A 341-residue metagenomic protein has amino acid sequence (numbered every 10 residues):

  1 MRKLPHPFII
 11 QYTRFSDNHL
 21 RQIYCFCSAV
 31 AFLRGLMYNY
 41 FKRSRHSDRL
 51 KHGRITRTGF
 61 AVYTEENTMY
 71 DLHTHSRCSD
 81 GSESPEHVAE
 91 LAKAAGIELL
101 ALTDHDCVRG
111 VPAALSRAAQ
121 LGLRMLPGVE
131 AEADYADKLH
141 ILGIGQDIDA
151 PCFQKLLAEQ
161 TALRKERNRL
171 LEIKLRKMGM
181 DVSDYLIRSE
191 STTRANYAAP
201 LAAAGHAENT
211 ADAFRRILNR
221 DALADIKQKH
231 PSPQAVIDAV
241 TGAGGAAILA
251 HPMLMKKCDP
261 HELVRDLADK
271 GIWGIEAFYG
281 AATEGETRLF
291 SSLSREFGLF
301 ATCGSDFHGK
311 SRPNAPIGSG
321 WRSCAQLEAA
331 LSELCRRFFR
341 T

Functional and structural regions predicted by a protein language model:
M1-H6, L20, K42-R43, V62: N-terminal amphipathic/hydrophobic targeting modules at extreme N-termini, encompassing cleavable Sec/SRP-type signal
P7, T13, A29, G53 (+1 more regions): Short hydrophobic alpha-helical segments enriched in small aliphatic residues
C25-C27: Cysteine-centered motifs
R34-L36, Y40-R43, R49-T68: Short, Lys/Arg-enriched N-terminal segments with co-localized hydrophobic residues within the first ~10-30 amino acids
G59-D137, R216-N219, L223-D225, A235-R312: An N-terminally biased module of ancient metal coordination in phosphate/nucleic-acid-related enzymes
H75-S82, Q154-A158, S319-W321: Acidic/histidine-rich helix-loop elements that form or flank divalent-metal/phosphate-binding sites at the catalytic
R117-E262, A325-F339: Extended substrate/RNA-proximal surfaces in nucleic-acid metabolism proteins
E284-T287, F300, S305-F339: Catalytic core of soluble alpha/beta enzymes
